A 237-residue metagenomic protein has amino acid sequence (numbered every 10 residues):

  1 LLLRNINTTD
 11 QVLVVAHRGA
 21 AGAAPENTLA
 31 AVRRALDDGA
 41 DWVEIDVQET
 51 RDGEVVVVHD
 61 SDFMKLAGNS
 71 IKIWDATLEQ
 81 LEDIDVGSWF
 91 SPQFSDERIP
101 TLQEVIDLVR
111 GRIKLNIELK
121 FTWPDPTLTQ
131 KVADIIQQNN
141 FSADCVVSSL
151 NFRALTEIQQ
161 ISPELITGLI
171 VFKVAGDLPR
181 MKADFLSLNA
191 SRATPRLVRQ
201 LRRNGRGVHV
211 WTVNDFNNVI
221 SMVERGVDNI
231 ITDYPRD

Functional and structural regions predicted by a protein language model:
L1-D237: Phosphate-group recognition and catalysis centered on beta-loop-alpha active-site segments
